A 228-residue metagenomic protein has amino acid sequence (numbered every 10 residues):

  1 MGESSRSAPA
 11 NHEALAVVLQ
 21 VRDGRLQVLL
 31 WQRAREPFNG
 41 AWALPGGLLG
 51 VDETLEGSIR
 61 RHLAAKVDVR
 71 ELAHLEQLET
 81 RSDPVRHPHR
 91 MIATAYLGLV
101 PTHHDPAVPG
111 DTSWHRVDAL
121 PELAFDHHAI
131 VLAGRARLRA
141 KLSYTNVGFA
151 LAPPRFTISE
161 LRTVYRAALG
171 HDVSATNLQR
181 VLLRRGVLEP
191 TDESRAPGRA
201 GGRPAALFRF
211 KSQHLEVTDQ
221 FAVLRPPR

Functional and structural regions predicted by a protein language model:
G2-W42: N-terminal strand-loop-strand
A10-A14, Q27, E56-A107, A119 (+3 more regions): Active-site segment of metal-dependent pyrophosphate-handling enzymes, primarily the Nudix hydrolase catalytic core
F38-L48, E76: Glycine-/proline-rich flexible loop or hinge segments
L44-D52, A150-L151: Short histidine-centered catalytic/ligand-binding loop motif
A95-G98, P106-L142, L151-S159, V164 (+2 more regions): NUDIX/MutT-family hydrolases
T163-D172: Short helix-coil junctions and helix-kink-helix linkers
T191-R228: Long, intrinsically disordered, low-complexity Ser/Thr/Pro-rich regulatory/activation regions of nuclear proteins
